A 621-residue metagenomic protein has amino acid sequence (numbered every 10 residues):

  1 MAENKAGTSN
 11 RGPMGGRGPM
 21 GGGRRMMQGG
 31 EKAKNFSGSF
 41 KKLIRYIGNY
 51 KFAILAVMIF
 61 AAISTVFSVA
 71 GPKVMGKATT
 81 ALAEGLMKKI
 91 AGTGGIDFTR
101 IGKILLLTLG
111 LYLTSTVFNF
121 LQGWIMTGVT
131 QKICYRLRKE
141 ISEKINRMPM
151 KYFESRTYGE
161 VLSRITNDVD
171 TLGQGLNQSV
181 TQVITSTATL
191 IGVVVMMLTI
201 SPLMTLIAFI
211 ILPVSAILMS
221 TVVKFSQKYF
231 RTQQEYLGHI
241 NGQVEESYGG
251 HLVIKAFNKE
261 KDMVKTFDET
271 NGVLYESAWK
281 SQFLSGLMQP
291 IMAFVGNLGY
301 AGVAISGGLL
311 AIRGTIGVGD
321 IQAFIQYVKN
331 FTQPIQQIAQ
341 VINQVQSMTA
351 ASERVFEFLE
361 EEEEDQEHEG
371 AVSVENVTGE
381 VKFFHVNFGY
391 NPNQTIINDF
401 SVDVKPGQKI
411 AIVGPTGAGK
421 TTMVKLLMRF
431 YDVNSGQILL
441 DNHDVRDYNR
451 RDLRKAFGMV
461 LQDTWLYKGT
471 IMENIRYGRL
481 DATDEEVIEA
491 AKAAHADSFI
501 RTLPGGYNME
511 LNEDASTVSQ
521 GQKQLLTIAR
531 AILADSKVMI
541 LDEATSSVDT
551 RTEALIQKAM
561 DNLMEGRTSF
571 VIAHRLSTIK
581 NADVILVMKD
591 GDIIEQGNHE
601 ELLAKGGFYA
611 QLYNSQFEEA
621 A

Functional and structural regions predicted by a protein language model:
A2-K5, E367-H368, V374-A621: ABC-type nucleotide-binding domain
M26-E31, Q131, K139-S163, N167-V169 (+8 more regions): Short intracellular "coupling" helices and adjacent cytoplasmic loop segments at the cytosolic face of multi-pass
N35-K51, V161: A short amphipathic helical element positioned immediately N-terminal to and/or at the very start of a transmembrane
F36, I54-F118, T199-L203, G314-V318: Transmembrane helix-loop-helix hairpins at lipid-water interfaces of multipass membrane proteins, especially the type-1
G48, L106, F118, Q122 (+5 more regions): Hydrophobic alpha-helical transmembrane segments of ABC transporter permease domains
N49, A53-V66, K77, Q178-T232 (+2 more regions): Transmembrane helices of ABC transporter permease
G85, M196-I211, K280-E353, F358-L359: Helix-loop-helix
M150-K151, V169-L176, V180, A188 (+6 more regions): An intracellular "coupling" helix at the cytosolic face of ABC transporter transmembrane type-1 domains
